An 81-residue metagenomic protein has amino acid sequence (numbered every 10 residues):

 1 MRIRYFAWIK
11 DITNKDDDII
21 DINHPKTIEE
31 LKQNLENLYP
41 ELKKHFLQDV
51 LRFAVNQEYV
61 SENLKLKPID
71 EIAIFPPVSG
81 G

Functional and structural regions predicted by a protein language model:
M1-S79: Ubiquitin-like/PB1-type beta-grasp interaction modules and other compact soluble beta-rich domains
